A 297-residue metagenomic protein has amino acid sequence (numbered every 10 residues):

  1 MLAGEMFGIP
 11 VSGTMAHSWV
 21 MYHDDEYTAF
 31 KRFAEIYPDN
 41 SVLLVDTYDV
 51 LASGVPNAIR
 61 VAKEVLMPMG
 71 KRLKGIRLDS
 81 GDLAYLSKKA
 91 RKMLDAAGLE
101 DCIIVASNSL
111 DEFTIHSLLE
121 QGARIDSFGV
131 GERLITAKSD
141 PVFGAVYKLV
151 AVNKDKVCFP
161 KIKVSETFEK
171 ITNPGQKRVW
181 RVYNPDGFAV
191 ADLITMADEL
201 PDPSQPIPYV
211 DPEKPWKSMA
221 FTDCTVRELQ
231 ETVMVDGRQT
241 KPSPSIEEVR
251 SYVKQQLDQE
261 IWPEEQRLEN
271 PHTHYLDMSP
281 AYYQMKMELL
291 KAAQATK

Functional and structural regions predicted by a protein language model:
M1-E100, L110-T114, E120-Q121, L134-T136 (+3 more regions): Buried, small/hydrophobic-residue-enriched core segments of structured protein domains
A97, L110-K297: Gly/Ser/Thr/Ala-enriched C-terminal appendages of enzymes
S107: Short hydrophobic "strand-cap" motifs at the C-terminus of beta-strands
